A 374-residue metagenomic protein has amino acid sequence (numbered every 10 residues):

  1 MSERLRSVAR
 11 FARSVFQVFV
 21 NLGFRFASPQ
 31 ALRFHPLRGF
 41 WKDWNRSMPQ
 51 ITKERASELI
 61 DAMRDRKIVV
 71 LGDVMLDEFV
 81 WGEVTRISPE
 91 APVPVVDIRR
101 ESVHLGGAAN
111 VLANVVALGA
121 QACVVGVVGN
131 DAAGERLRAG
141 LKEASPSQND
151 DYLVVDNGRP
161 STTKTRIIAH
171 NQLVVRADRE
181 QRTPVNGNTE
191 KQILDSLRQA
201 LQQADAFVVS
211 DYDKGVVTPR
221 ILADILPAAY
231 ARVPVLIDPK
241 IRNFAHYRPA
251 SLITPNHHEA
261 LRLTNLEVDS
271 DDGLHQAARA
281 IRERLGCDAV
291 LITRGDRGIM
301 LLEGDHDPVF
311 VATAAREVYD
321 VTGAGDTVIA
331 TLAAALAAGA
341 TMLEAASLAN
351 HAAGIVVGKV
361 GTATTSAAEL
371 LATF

Functional and structural regions predicted by a protein language model:
M1-V8, Q17, L22-L32: N-terminal basic, low-structured, amphipathic or hydrophobic segments
W41-W44: Tryptophan (W) side chains
M48-T85: Positively charged, low-complexity intrinsically disordered leader regions
P49-D61, P89, V93-T162, A372-T373: Substrate-binding N-lobe of the ribokinase-like
L153-R159, R166-A200: Conserved phosphate-binding/catalytic loop of the ribokinase/pfkB sugar-kinase fold
A204-V216: Short acidic, glycine-rich surface-loop motifs adjacent to enzyme active sites
K214-P308: Conserved phosphate/ATP/ADP-binding segment of small-molecule kinases
D288, A314-T373: Conserved post-catalytic alpha-helical subdomain immediately downstream of the catalytic base and nucleotide-binding
